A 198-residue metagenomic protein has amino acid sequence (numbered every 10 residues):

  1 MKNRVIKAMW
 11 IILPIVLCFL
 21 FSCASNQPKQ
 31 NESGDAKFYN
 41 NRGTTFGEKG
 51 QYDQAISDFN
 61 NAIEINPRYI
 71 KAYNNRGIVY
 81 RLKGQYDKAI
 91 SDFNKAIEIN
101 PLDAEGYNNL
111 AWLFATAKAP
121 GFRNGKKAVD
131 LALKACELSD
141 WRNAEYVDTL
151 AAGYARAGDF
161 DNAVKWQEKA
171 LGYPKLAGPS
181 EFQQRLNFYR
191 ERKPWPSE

Functional and structural regions predicted by a protein language model:
L20-S22: C-terminal motif of bacterial Sec signal peptides marking the signal peptidase cleavage site
A24-N26: Bacterial signal peptide processing site
S33, T116, F122-K126, K134 (+2 more regions): Terminal, low-structured helical/coil segments at or just beyond the last alpha-helical repeat
K37-E48, S57-N60, I70-L82, S91 (+2 more regions): Conserved alpha-helical positions within TPR/SEL1-like repeat arrays
N61-A62, K95-A96, K134-A135, A170: Canonical positions in the second alpha-helix
I65, I99, L138-S139, Y173: Structural marker of alpha-solenoid helical repeat scaffolds
